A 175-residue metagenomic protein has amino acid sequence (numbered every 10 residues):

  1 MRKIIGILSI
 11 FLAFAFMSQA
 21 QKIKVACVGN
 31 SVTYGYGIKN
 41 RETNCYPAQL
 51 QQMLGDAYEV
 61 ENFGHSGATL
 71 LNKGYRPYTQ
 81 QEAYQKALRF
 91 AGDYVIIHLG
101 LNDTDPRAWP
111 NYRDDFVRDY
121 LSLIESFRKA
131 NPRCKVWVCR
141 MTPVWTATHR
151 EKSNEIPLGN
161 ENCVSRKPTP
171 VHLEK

Functional and structural regions predicted by a protein language model:
M1-Q21: Bacterial Sec-dependent N-terminal signal peptides
K22-C27, V32-R118, W145, E151-E155: Conserved SGNH/GDSL esterase-like catalytic core that processes O-acyl groups on lipids and polysaccharides
Q51, I124-R128: N-terminal cationic-hydrophobic initiation segments that often serve targeting/anchoring roles
E59-E61, K135, T169-H172: Conserved beta-strand segments of alpha/beta enzyme cores
Y84, Y120-E125, P157, E161: Generic structural signal for well-ordered alpha-helices, preferentially at hydrophobic/aromatic core positions
H98, C139-R140: Alpha/beta-hydrolase-fold catalytic nucleophile elbow
A130-V136: A short helix->loop->beta-strand "cap" motif at the edges of active sites that frequently abuts
P143-K175: Substrate-gating cap/lid alpha-helix
